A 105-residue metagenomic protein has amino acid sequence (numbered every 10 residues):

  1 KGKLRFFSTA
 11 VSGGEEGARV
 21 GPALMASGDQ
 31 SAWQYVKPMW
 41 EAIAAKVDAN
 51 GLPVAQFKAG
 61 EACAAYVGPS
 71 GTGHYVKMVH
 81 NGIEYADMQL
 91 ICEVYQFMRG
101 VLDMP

Functional and structural regions predicted by a protein language model:
K1-M104: Rossmann-fold dinucleotide-binding core
